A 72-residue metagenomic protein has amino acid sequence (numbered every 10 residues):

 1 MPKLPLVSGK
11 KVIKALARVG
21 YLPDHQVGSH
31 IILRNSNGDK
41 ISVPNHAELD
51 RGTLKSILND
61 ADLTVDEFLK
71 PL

Functional and structural regions predicted by a protein language model:
M1-Q26: N-terminal first-folded block
K10, E48-L72: C-terminal structural segments of small proteins and small subunits
I13, I32, S56: Short, electropositive, low-hydrophobicity segments enriched in small/polar residues
L16-A17, H30, P71-L72: Residue-level detection of beta-strand scaffold positions
D24-D39: Short alpha-helical DNA-recognition segment
D39-K40, L49: Short, surface-exposed beta-strand-loop junctions and turns on beta-sheet-rich folds
V43-P44: Thr-Gly-centered strand-to-loop micro-motif
